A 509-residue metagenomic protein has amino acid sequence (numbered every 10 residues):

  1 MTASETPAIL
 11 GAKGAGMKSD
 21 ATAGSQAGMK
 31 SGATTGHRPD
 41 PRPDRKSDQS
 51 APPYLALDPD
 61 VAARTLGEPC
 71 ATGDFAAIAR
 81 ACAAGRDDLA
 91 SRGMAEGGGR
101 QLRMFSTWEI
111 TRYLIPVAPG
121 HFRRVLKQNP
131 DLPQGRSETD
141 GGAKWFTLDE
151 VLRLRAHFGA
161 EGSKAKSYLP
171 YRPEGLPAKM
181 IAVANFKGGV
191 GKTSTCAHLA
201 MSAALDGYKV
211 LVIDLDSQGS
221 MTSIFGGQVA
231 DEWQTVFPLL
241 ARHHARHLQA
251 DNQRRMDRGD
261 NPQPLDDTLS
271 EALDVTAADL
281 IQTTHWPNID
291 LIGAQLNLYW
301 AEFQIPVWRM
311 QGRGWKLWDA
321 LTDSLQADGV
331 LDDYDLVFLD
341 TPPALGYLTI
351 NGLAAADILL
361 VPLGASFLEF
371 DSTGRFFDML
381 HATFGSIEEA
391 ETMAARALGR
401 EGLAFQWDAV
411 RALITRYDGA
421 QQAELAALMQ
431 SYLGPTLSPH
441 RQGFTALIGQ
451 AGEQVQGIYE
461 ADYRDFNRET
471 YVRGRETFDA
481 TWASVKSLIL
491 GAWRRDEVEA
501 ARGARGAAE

Functional and structural regions predicted by a protein language model:
T2-E109, Y113, P119-G120, R124 (+1 more regions): P-loop NTP-binding core
